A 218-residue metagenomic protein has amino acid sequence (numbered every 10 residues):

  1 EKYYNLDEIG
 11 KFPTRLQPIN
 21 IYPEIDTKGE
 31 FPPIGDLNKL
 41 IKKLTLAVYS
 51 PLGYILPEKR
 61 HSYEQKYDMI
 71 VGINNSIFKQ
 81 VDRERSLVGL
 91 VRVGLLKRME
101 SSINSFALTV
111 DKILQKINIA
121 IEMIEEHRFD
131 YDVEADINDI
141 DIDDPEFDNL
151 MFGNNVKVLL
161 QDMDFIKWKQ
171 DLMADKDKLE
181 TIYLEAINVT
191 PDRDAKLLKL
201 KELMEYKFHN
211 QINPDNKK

Functional and structural regions predicted by a protein language model:
E1-K218: Helicase motor interdomain insertion/brace
